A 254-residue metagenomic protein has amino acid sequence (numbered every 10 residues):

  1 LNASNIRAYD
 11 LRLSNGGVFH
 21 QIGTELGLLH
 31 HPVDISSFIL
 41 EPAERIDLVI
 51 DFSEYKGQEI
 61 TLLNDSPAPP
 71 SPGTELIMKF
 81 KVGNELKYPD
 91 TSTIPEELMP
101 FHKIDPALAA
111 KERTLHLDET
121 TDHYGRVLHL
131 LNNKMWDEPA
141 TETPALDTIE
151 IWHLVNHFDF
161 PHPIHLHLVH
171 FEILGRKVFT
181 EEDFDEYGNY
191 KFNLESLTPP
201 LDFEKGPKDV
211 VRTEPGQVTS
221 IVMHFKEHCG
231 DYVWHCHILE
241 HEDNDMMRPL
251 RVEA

Functional and structural regions predicted by a protein language model:
L1-P100, D105: Histidine- and aromatic-rich segments of cupredoxin/plastocyanin-like copper-binding domains
H20-S36, L108-A254: Active-site pocket scaffolds in enzymes
